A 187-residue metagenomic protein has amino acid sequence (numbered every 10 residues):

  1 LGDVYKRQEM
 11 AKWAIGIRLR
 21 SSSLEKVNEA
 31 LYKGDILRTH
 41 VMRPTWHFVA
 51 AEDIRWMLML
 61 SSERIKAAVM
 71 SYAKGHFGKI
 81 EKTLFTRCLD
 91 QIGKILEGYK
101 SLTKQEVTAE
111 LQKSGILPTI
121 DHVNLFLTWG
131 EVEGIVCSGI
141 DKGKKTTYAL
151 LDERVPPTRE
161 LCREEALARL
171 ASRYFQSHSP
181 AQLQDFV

Functional and structural regions predicted by a protein language model:
G2-Y5: Short, small-residue-biased leader/transition segments that mark boundaries at the very start of proteins
A11-S21, T108-I120, V187: Short helix-coil junctions and helix-kink-helix linkers
S22-K26, L117-W129: Short amphipathic alpha-helical interaction segments
L31-D90: A contiguous, low-structure linker/loop signature
G34-V41, V132-D141: A short, conserved structural fragment
F48-I54, K142-E160: Short, cationic-aromatic polyanion-contact patches
M59-S71, E153-R173: Short, amphipathic alpha-helical interaction segments positioned at domain boundaries
T83-K100, E164-S179: Positively charged, polyanion-binding regions of nucleic-acid-associated proteins
